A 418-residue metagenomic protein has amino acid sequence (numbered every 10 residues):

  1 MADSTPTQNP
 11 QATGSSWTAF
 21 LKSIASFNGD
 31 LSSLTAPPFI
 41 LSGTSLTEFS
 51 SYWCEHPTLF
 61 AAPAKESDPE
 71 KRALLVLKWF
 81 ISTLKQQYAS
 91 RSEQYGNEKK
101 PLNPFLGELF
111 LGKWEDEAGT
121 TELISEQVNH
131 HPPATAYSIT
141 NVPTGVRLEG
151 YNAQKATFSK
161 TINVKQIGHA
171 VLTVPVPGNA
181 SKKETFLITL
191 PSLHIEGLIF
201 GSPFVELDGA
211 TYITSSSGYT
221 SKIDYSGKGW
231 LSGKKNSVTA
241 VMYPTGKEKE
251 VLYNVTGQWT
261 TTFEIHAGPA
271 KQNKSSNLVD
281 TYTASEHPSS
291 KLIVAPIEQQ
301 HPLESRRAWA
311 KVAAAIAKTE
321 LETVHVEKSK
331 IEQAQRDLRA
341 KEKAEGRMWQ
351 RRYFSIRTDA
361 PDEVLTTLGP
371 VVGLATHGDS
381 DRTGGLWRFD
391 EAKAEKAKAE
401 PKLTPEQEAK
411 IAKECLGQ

Functional and structural regions predicted by a protein language model:
M1-A61, K65-E66, E70-Q418: Extended acidic, Ser/Thr- and Pro-enriched interaction/regulatory segments
